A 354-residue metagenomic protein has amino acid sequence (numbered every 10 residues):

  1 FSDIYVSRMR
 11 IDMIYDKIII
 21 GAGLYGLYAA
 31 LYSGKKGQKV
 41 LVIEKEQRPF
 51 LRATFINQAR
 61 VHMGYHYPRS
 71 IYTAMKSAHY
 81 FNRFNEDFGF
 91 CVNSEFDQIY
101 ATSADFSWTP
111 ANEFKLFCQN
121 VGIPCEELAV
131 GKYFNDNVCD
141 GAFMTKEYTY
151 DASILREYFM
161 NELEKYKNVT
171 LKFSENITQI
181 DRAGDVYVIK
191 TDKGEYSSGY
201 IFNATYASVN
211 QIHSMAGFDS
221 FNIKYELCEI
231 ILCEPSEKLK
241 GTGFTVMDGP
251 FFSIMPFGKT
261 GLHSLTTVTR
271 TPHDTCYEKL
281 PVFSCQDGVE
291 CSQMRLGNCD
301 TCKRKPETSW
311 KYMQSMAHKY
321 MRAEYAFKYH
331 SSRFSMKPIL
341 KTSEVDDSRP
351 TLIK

Functional and structural regions predicted by a protein language model:
D16-L41: N-terminal Rossmann-like FAD-binding beta1-loop-alpha1 element of flavoenzymes
G34-F55: Glycine-rich FAD pyrophosphate-binding loop
F50, S198-M247, F257-L262, C285: Central helical "cap/lid" subdomain
Q58-G141: Dinucleotide-binding Rossmann-like beta1-alpha1 core, especially the glycine-rich loop that anchors the ADP
P68, T102-A111, A142-N161, R304-S309: Short beta-strand to alpha-helix junction loop
F143-Y200, A204-H213: Helical element adjacent to the flavin cofactor pocket in flavoenzyme catalytic cores
I254-K319: Conserved FAD/dinucleotide-binding core of flavoprotein oxidoreductases
Y312-K354: C-terminal catalytic lobe of FAD-dependent flavoproteins
